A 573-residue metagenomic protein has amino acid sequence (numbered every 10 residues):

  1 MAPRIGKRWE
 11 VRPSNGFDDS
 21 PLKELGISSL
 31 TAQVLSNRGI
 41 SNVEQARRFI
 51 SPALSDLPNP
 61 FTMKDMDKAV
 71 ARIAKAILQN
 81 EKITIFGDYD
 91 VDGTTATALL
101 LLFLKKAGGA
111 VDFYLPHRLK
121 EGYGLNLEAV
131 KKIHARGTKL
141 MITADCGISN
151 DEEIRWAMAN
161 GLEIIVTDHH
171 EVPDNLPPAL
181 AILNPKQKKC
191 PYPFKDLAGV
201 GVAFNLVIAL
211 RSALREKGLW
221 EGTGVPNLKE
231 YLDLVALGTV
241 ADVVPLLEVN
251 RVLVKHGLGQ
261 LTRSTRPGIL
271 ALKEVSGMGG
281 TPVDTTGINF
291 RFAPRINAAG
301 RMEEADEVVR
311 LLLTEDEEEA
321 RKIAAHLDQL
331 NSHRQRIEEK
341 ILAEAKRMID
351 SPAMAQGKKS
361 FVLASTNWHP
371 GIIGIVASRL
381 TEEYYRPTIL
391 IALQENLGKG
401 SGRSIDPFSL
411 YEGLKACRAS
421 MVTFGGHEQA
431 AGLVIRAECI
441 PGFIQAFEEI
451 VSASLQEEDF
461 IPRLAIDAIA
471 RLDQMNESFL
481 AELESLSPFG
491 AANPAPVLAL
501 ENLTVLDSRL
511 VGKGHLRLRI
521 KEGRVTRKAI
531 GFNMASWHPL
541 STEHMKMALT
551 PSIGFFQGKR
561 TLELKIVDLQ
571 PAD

Functional and structural regions predicted by a protein language model:
P3, R12-F17, P21-L140, N160-G161 (+5 more regions): Hydrophobic helix-and-loop "lid/oligomerization" segment in the mid-to-C-terminal part of catalytic domains
L99, P178-L219, Y231-V240: Short alpha-helices
L119-E121, N150, H170-N175, K189-P191 (+2 more regions): Short gly/pro/ser/thr-enriched loop/turn and capping motifs at secondary-structure boundaries
C439-I444, S541-D573: OB-fold single-stranded nucleic acid-binding module
I440-A499: Anionic-ligand-binding alpha/beta catalytic cores of soluble enzymes and soluble regulatory domains that recognize
A491-G512, M547-A548: Structural detector for short beta-strands of small beta-barrel domains
D507-G512, F532, W537, S552-E563: Single-stranded nucleic-acid-binding OB-fold domains
G523-P539: Beta-strand/loop nucleic-acid-binding surfaces
